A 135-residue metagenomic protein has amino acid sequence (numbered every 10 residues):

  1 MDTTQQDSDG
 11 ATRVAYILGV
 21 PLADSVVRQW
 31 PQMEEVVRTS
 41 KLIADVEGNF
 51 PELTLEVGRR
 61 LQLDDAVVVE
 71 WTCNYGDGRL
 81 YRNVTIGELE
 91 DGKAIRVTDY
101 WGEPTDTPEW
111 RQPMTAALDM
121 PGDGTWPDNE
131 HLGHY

Functional and structural regions predicted by a protein language model:
M1-Y135: C-terminal and inter-domain tail/linker signature
